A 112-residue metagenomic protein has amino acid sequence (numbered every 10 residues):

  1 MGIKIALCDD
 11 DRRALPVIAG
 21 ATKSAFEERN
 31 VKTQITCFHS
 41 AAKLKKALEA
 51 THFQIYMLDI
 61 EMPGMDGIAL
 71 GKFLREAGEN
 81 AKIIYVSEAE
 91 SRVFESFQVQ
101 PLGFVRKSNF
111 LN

Functional and structural regions predicted by a protein language model:
D9, L58-D59: Active-site residues of response regulator receiver
R12-T36, E76: Two-component/phosphorelay signaling modules centered on CheY-like receiver
A19, C37-I55: Acidic, metal-coordinating helix/loop segments flanking the phosphotransfer/catalytic sites of two-component signaling
S40, D66-A69: Acidic catalytic/metal-coordinating carboxylates
P63: The feature encodes the CheY-like receiver
I68-E79: Short amphipathic alpha-helix used as the core "switch/output" element in two-component signaling
N80-E90: A short, hydrophobic beta-strand element within the central beta-sheet of small alpha/beta folds
